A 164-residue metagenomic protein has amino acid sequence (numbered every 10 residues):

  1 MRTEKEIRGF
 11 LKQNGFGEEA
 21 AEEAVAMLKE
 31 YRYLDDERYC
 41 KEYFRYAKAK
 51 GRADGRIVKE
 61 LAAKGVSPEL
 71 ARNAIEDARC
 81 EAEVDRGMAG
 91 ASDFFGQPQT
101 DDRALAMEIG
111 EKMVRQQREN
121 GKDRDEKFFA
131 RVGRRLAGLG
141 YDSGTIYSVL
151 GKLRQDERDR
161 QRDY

Functional and structural regions predicted by a protein language model:
M1-Y164: An alpha-helical, amphipathic repeat domain used for nucleic-acid recognition, typified by the mTERF helical solenoid
